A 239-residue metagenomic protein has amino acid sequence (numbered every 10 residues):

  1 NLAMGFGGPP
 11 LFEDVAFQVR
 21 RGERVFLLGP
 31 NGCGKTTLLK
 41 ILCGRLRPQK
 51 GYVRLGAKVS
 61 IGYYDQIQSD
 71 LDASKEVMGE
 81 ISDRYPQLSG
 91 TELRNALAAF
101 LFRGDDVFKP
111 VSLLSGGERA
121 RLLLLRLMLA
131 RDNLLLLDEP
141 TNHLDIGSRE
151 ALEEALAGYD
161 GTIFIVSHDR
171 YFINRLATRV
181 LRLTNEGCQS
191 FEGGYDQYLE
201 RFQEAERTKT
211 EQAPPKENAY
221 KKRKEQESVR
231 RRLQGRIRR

Functional and structural regions predicted by a protein language model:
N1-R239: ABC ATP-binding cassette signature C-motif
